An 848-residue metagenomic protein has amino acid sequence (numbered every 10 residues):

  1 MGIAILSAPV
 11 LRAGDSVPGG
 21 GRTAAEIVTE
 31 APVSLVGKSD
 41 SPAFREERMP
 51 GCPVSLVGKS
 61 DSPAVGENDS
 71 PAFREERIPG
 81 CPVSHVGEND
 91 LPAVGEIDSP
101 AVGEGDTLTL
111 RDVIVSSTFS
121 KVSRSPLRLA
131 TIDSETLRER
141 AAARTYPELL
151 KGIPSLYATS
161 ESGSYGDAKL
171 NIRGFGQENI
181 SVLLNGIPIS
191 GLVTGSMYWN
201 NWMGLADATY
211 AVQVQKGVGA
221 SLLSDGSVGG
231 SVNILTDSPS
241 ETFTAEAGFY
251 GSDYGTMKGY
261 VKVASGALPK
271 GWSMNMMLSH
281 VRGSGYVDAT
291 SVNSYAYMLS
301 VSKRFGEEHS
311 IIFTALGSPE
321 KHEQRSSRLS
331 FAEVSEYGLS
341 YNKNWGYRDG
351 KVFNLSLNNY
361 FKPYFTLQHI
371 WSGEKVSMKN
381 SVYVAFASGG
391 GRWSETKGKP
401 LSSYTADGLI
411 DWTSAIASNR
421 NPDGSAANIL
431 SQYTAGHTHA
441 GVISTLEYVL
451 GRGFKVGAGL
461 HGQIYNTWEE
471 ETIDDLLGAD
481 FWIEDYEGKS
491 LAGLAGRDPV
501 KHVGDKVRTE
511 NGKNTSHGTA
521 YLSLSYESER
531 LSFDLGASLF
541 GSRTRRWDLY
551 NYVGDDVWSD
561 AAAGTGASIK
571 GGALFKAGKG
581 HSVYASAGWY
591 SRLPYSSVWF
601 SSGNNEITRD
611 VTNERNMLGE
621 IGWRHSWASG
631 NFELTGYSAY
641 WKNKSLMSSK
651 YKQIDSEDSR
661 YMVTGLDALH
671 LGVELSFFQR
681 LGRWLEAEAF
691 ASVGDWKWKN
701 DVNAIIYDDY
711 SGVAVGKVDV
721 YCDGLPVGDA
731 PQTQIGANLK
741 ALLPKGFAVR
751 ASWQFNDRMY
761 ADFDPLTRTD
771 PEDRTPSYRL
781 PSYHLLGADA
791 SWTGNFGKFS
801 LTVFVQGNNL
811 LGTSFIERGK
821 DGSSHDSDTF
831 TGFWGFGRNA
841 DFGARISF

Functional and structural regions predicted by a protein language model:
V17-F44, G51-C52, G58, G80-V83 (+3 more regions): Short, acidic, small-residue-rich periplasmic hinge/interaction motif at the N-terminus of Gram-negative outer-membrane
I97, Y637, A687, F755-L766 (+1 more regions): C-terminal beta-signal and adjacent terminal beta-strands/loops of Gram-negative outer-membrane beta-barrel proteins
T118-K121, P126, P147-P188, G204 (+1 more regions): Extracytoplasmic beta-strand/coil segments of soluble accessory domains associated with Gram-negative outer-membrane
K169, P188-K216, L235, S340: Short acidic/polar hinge/loop motifs at secondary-structure boundaries that mediate gating or recognition
V218-S221, S231-G266, L278-D288, S752: Short strand-turn segments of transmembrane beta-barrel domains in outer membranes, especially the first one or two
S377-Y383, K576, S582-G588, T612-L671 (+2 more regions): Membrane-embedded beta-barrel scaffold of Gram-negative outer-membrane proteins
H437-H439, V449-K455, H461-Q463, G478-D480 (+5 more regions): Structural signature of Gram-negative outer-membrane beta-barrels, strongest in the C-terminal barrel of TonB-dependent
E527-R530, S638-Y640, Y661-L766, R845: Gram-negative outer-membrane beta-barrel transporters
